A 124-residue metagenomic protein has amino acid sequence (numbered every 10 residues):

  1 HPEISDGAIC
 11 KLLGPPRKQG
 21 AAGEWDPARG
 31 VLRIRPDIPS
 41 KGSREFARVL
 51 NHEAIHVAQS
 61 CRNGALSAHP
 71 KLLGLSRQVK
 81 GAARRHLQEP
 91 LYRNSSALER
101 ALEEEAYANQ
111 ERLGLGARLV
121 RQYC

Functional and structural regions predicted by a protein language model:
H1-D6, A47, A54: Zn2+-dependent metallopeptidase catalytic core
P2, G7-G20, A68-C124: Metalloprotease/metallohydrolase-associated module, dominated by Zn2+-dependent proteases
E24-A28, G42: Extracellular/periplasmic catalytic domains that process cell-envelope and extracellular macromolecules
P27-P36, H86-P90: Acidic/histidine-rich, surface-exposed loop or edge segments in extracytoplasmic proteins
R33-L50: Short pre-active-site segment immediately N-terminal to the catalytic Zn-binding motif
I38-K41, H56, G64, L113: Solvent-exposed loop/turn segments at secondary-structure junctions within structured extracellular/periplasmic domains
E45, V49, E53, A101 (+1 more regions): Extracytoplasmic/secreted proteins, especially bacterial periplasmic and envelope-associated proteins
A54-K71: Catalytic Zn2+-binding segment of zinc metalloproteases
